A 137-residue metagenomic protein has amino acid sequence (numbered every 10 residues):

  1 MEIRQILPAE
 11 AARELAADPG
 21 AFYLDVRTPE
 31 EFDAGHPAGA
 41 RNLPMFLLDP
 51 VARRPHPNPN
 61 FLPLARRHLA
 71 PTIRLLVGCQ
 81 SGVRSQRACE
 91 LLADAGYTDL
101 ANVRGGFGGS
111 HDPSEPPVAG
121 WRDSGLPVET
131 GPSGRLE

Functional and structural regions predicted by a protein language model:
M1-F22, P29-R74, V83-E137: Rhodanese-like catalytic fold shared by cysteine-dependent sulfurtransferases and DSP/PTP-type phosphatases
V77-G78: Short, surface-exposed ligand- or partner-binding patches at beta-edge/loop junctions that are enriched in aromatics
